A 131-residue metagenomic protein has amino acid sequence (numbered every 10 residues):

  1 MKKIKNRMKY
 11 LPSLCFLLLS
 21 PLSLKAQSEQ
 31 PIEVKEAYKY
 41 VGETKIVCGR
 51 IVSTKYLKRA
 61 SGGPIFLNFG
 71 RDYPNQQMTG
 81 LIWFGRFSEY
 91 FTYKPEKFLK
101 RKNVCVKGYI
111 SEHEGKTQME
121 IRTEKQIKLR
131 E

Functional and structural regions predicted by a protein language model:
K2-P12: Bacterial N-terminal signal peptides that target proteins for export
P12-P21: Bacterial N-terminal signal peptides
L24-E131: OB-fold and OB-like single-stranded nucleic-acid-recognition modules and their adjacent interaction interfaces
